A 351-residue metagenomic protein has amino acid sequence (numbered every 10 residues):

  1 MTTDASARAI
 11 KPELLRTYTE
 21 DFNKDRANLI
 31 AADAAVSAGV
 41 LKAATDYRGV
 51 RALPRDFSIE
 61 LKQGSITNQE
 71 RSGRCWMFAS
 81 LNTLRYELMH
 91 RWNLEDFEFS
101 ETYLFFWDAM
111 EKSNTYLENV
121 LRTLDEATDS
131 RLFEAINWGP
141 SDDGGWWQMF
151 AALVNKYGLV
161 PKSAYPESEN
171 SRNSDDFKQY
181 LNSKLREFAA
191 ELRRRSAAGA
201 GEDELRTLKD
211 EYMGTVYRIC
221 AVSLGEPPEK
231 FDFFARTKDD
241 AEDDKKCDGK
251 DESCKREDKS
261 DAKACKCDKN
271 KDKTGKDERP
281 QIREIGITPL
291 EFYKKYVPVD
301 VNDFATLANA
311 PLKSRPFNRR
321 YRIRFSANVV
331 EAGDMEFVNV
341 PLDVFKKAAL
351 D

Functional and structural regions predicted by a protein language model:
M1-Q69, M77-D351: Structured alpha-helical subdomains that flank or immediately precede key functional sites
G73: Catalytic cores of glycan-processing enzymes that make or break glycosidic bonds
